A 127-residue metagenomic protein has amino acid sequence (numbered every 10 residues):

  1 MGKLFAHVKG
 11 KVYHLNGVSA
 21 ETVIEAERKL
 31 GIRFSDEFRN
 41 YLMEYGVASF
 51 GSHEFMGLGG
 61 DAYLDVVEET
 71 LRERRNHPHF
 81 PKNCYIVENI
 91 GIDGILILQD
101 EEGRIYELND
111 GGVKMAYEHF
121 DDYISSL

Functional and structural regions predicted by a protein language model:
M1-Q99: A surface-exposed partner-binding patch
D93, Q99-I105, M115: Amphipathic alpha-helical protein-interaction segments
I105-D122: A short, surface-exposed interaction/processing loop segment used at functional sites
I124-L127: Short hydrophobic/aromatic patches at helix-to-coil boundaries
